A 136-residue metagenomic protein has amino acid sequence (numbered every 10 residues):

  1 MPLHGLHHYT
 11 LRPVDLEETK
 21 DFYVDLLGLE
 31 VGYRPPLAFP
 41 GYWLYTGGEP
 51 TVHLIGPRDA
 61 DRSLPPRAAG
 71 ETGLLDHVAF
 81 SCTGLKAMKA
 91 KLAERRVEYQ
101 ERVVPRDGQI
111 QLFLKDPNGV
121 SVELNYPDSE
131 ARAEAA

Functional and structural regions predicted by a protein language model:
M1-E17, L75-F80, D128-A136: N-terminal beta-strand motif that seeds the catalytic metal site of vicinal oxygen chelate
P2, K89-A136: Vicinal oxygen chelate
L6, F39, Q109: Short coil/loop residues immediately preceding or within conserved phosphate-binding loops of NTP-utilizing enzyme
T10, E30-P36, R102-V104, S129-R132: Conserved catalytic-core motifs of GNAT/GCN5-like acyltransferases
R12-T51, P57: Core segments of cupin and vicinal oxygen chelate
E18-D21, D25, K86-E94, E98: Replace "anionic and nucleotidyl ligands
F39, A60-P66, Y99, R132-A133: A short, acidic/glycine-rich surface segment
H77-K89: Mid-chain, well-packed structural core segment of small domains
